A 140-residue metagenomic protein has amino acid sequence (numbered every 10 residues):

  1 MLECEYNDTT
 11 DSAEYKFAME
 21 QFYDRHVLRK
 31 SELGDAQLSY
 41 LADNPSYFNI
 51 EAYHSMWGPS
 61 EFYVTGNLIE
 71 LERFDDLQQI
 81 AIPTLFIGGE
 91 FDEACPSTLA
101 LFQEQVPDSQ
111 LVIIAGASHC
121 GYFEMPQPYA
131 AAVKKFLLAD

Functional and structural regions predicted by a protein language model:
M1-D75, I82: Alpha/beta-hydrolase
F74, G89, I114: Active-site-proximal beta-strand/loop segments in catalytic clefts of secreted hydrolases
L77-A81, E104-V106: Short, conserved loop/helix-junction motifs that constitute active-site signature segments in enzyme catalytic cores
I80, F86-G88: Short beta-strand/loop motif that positions the catalytic acidic residue of the alpha/beta-hydrolase fold
F91-D92, H119: Acidic metal-phosphate-binding loop of nucleotide-sugar-dependent transferases
E93-T98: Conserved alpha/beta-hydrolase "acid-adjacent" motif
D108-D140: Catalytic active-site module of serine/aspartate enzymes centered on a nucleophile-bearing elbow/loop
